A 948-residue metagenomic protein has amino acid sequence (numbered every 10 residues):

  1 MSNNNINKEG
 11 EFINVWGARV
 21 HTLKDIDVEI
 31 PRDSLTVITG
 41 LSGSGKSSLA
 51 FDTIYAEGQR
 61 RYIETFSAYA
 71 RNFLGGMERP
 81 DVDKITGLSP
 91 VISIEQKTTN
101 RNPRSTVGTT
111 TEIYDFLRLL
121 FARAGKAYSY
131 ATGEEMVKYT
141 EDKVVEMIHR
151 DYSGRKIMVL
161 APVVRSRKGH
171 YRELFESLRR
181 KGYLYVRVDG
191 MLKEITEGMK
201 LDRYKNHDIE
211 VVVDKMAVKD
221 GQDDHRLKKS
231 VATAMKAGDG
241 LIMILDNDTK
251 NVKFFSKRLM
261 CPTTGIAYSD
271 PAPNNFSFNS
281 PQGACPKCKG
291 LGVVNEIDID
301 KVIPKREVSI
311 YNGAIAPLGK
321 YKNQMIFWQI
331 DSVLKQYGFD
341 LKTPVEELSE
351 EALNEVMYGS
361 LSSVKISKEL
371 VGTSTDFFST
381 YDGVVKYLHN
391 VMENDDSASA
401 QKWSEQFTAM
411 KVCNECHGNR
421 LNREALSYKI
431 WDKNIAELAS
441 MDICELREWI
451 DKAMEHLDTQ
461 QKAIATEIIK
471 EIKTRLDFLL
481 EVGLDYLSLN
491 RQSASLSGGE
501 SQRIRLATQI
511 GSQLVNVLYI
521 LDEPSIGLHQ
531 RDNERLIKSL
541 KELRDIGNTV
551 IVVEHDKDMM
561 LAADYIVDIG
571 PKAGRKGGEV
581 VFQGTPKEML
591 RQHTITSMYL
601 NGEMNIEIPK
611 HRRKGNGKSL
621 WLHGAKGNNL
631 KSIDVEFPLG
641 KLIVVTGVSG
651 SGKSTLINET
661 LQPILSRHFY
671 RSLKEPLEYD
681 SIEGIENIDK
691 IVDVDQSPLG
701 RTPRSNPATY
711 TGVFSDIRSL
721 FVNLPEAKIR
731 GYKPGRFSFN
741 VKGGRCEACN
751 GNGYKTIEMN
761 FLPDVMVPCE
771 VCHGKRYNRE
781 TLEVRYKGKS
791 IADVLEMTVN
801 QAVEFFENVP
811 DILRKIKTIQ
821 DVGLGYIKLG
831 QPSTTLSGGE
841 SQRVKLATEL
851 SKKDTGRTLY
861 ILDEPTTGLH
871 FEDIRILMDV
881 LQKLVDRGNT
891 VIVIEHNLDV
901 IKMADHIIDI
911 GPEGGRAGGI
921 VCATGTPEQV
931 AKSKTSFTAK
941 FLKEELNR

Functional and structural regions predicted by a protein language model:
M1-R948: Conserved phosphate-binding elements of NTP-dependent enzyme cores
